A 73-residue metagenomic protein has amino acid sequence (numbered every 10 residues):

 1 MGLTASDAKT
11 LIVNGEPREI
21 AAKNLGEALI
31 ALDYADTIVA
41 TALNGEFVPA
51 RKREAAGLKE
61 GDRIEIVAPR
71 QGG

Functional and structural regions predicted by a protein language model:
M1-G72: Ubiquitin-like/PB1-type beta-grasp interaction modules and other compact soluble beta-rich domains
